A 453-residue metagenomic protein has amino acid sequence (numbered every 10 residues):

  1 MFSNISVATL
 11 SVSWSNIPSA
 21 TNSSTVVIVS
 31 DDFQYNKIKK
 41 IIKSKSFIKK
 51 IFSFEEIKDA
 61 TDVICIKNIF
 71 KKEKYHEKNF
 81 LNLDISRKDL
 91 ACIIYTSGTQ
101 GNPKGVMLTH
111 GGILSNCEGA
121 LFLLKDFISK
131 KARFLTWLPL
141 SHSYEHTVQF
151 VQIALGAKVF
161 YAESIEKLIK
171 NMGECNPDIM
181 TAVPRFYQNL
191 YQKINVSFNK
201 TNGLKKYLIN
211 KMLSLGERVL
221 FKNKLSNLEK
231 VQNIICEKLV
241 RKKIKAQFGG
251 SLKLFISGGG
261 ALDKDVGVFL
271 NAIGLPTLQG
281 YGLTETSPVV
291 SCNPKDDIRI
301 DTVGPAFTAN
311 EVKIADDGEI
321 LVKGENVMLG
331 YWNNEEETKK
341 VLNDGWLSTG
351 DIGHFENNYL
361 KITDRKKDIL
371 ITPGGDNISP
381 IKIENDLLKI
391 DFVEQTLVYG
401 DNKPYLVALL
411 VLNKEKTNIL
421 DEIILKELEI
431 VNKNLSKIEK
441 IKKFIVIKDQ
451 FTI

Functional and structural regions predicted by a protein language model:
M1-S24: Low-acidity, Ser/Thr- and Arg-rich intrinsically disordered low-complexity segments
F33-R87, I194-K243, K448: ANL superfamily adenylate-forming
S53, Y75-Y95, N102, F127-R133: Conserved pre-ATP/AMP-binding loop-to-beta segment of ANL
A91-C117: Conserved AMP-binding A3 loop
L114-R133, L140-R241: Conserved AMP-binding/adenylation subdomain of ANL enzymes
D178-T181, K193-I298, E394: Gly/Ser/Thr-rich phosphate-binding loop
A306-T372, K389: Conserved ATP-binding/catalytic segment of the ANL
Q395-V398, I430-I453: Conserved C-terminal "lid"/linker of ANL adenylate-forming enzymes
